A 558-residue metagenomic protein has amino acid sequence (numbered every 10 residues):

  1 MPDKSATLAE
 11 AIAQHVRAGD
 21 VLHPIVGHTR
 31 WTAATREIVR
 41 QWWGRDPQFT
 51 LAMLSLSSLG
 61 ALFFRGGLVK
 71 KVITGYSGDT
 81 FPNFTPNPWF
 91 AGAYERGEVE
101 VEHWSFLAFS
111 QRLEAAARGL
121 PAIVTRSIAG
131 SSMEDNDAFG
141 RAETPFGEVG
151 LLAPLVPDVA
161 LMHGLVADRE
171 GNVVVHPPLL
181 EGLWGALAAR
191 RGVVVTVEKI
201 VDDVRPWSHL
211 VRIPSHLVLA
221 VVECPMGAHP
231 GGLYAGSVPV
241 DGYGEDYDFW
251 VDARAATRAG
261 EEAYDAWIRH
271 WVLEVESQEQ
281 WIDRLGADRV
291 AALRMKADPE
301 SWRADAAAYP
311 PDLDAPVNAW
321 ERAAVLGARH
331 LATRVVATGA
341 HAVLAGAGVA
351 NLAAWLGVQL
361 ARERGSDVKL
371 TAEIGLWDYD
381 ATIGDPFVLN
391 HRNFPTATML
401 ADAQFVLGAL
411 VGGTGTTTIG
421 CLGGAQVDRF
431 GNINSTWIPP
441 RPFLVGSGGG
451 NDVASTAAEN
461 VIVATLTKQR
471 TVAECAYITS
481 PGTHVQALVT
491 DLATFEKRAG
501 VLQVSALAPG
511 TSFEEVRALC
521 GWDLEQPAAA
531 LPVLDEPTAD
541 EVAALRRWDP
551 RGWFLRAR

Functional and structural regions predicted by a protein language model:
P2-Q14, R30-W42, L59-K71, Y76-D314 (+3 more regions): Conserved phosphate- and dinucleotide-binding cores of soluble alpha/beta proteins, encompassing both enzyme active
H15, L22-P24, H28-R45, F49 (+3 more regions): N-terminal low-complexity or amphipathic/hydrophobic leaders
G19-D20, R191: Surface-exposed loop/turn positions
D20-L22, V72, A340-G346, T418-G423: A short, small-residue-rich loop immediately preceding and capping a beta-strand
H23-G27, E102, P316, W320 (+2 more regions): Glycine- and other small-residue-rich loops at beta-strand/loop junctions that grip anionic moieties
F49-L51, V193, L370, N460: Hydrophobic/aromatic residues located in beta-strands of well-ordered beta-sheets within soluble catalytic
D312-V317, G339: Glycine- and acidic
